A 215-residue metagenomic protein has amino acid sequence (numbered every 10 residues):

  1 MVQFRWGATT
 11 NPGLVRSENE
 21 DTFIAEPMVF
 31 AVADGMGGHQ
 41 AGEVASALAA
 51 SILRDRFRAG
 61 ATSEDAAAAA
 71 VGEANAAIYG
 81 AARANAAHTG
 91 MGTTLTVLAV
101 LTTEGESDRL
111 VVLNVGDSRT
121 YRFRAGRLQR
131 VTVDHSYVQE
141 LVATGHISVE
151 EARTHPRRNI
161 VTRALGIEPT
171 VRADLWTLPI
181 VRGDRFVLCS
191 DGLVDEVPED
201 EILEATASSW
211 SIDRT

Functional and structural regions predicted by a protein language model:
M1-T215: PP2C/PPM-type serine/threonine phosphatase catalytic domain
